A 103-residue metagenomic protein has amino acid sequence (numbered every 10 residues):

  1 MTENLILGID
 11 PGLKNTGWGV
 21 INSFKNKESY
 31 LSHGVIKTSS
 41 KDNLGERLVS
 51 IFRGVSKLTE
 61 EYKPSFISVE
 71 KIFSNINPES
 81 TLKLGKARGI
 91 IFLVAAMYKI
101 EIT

Functional and structural regions predicted by a protein language model:
M1-T103: Phosphate- and other anionic-substrate recognition elements at nucleic-acid/protein interfaces
